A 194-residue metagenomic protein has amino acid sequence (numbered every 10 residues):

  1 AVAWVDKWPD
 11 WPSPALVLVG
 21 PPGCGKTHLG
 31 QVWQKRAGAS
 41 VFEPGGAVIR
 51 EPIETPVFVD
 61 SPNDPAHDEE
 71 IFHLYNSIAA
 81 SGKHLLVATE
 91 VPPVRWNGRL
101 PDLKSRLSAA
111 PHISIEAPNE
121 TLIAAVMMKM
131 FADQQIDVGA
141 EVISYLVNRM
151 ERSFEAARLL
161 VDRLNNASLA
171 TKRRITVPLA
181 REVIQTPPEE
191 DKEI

Functional and structural regions predicted by a protein language model:
A1-A15: Pre-Walker A (pre-P-loop) alpha-helix and adjacent loop at the N terminus of AAA/AAA+ ATPase modules, a conserved
S13-L29: Walker A/P-loop nucleotide-binding motif
Q34-G45: Post-Walker A helix-loop "phosphate-sensing" segment adjacent to the P-loop in P-loop NTPases
R50-T89: Conserved nucleotide-sensing/catalytic segment adjacent to the nucleotide-binding pocket in NTP-handling enzymes
P93-S108: Short regulatory helix/loop adjacent to the ATP-binding pocket of P-loop NTPases
A110-L122: Conserved AAA+ ATPase "SRH/arginine-finger" region at the nucleotide-binding site
S144-N148, E155-L169: C-terminal helical "lid" of AAA+/P-loop NTPase domains
S168-Q185: Conserved C-terminal helix/linker of AAA+ ATPases
